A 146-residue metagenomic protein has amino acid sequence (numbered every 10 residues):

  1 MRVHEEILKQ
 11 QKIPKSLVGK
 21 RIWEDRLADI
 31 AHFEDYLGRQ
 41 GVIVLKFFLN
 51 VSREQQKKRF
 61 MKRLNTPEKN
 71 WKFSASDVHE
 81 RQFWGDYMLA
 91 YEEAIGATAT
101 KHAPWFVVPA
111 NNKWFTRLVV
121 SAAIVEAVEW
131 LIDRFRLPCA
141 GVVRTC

Functional and structural regions predicted by a protein language model:
R2-L27, L37-L89, R136-V143: A glycine- and Lys/Arg-enriched "phosphate-lid" helix/loop adjacent to the NTP-binding pocket of small-molecule kinases
Y36-Q40, A97-T100: Arginine/glycine-rich "motif VI" loop of SF2 helicases in the C-terminal RecA-like domain
Y87-C146: NTP-dependent small-molecule kinase module
